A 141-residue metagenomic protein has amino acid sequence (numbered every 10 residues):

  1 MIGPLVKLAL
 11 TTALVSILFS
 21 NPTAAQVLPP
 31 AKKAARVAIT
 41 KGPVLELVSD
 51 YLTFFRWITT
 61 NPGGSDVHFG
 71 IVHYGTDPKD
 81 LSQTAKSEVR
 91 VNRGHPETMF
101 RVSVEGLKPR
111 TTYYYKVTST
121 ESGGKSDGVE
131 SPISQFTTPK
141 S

Functional and structural regions predicted by a protein language model:
M1-L10: Bacterial N-terminal signal peptides that target proteins for export
A9-S20: Bacterial N-terminal signal peptides
N21-A25: Sec/Tat signal peptide C-region and signal peptidase I cleavage site
Q26-S141: Short, surface-exposed linear motifs at loops/turns and structural transition points
